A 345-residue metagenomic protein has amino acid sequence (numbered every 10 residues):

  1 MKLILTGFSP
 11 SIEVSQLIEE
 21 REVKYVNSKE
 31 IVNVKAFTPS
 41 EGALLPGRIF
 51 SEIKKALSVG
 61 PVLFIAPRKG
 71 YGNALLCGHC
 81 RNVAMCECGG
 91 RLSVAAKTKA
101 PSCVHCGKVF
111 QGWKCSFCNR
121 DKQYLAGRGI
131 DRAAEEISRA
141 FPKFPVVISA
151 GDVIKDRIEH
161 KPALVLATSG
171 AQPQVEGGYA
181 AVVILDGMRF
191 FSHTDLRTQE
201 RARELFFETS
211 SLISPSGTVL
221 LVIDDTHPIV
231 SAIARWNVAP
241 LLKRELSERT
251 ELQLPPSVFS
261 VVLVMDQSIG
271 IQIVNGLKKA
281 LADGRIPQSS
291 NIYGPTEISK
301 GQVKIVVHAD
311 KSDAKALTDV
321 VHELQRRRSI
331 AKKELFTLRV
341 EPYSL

Functional and structural regions predicted by a protein language model:
M1, S11, S15, G42-F50 (+6 more regions): Amphipathic alpha-helical transducer elements in NTP-driven molecular machines
M1-G78, D266-S268: Conserved interdomain linker/interface between the two RecA-like ATPase lobes of SF2 helicase motors
S9-V14, R68-G72, R81-N82, L92-S93 (+9 more regions): Conserved nucleotide-binding/hydrolysis micro-motifs of P-loop NTPases
V26-E41, F141, V153-R197, E208-L345: Accessory helical-bundle/CTD segments and flexible terminal tails appended to RecA-like ATPase motors
L44-V62, S149-K161, V165-S169: Phosphate-interacting basic helix/loop segments used at nucleotide- and nucleic-acid interfaces
I49, S58-F141: Cys/His-rich short segments
C88, S93-A95, P142-D152, P287-I292: Conserved RecA-like helicase motor-core motifs
Y124-H160, T168-S169: P-loop/Walker A nucleotide phosphate-binding surfaces of NTP-dependent enzymes
